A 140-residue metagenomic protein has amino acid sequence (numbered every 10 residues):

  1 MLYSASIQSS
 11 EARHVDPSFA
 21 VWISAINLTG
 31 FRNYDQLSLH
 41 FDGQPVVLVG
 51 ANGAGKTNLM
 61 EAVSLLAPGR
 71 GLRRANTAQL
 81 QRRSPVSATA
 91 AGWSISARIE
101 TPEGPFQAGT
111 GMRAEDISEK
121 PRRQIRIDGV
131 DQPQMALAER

Functional and structural regions predicted by a protein language model:
L2-I7, H14-S64: Pre-Walker A-like glycine/lysine-rich segment at the N-terminus of P-loop NTPase domains
A67-R140: Nucleotide-state sensing region of NTPase/ATPase domains
